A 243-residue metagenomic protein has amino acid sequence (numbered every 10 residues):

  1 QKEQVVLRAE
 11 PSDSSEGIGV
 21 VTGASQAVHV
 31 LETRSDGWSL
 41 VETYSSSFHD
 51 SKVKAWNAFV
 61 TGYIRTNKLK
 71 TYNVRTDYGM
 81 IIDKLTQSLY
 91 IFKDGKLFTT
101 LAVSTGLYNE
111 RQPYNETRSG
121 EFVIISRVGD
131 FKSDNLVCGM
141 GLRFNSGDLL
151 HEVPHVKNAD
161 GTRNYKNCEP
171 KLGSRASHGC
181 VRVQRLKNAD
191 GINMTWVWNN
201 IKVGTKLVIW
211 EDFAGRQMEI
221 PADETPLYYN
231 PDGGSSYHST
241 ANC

Functional and structural regions predicted by a protein language model:
V6-E10, E42-Y44, F92: Core beta-strand residues in small-molecule sensory/regulatory alpha/beta domains
A9-G23: SH3/SH3-like (including bacterial SH3b) beta-barrel domains that bind proline-rich motifs or cell-wall ligands
A24, S39-Y44, L89: SH3/SH3-like beta-barrel fold
D36-L40, V137-G139: Short aromatic-glycine-enriched beta-strand elements
E42-G79, G215-M218: Boundary regions of SH3-family modules and the immediately adjacent low-complexity/disordered segments in eukaryotic
I64-E110: A structural motif detector for short, solvent-exposed N-terminal "entry" segments of globular domains
R75, N115-S119, D130-S235: Exported/periplasmic cell-wall-interacting domains
I81-T100, E219-N242: Extracytoplasmic/periplasm-facing segments of secreted or lipoprotein envelope proteins
